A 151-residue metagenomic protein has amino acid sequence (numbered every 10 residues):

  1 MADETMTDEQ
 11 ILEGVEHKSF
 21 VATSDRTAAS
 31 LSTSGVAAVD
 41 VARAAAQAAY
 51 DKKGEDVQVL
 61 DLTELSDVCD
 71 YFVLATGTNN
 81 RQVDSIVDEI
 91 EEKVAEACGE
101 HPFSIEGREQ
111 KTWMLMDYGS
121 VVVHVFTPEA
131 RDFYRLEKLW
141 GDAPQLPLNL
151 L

Functional and structural regions predicted by a protein language model:
M1-V59, T63-E64, R81, S85 (+3 more regions): Long, contiguous binding/interaction regions
E55-E106: Charged, well-structured alpha/beta interaction segments
M116-Y118: Active-site beta-strand termini and strand-to-loop segments that position acidic
